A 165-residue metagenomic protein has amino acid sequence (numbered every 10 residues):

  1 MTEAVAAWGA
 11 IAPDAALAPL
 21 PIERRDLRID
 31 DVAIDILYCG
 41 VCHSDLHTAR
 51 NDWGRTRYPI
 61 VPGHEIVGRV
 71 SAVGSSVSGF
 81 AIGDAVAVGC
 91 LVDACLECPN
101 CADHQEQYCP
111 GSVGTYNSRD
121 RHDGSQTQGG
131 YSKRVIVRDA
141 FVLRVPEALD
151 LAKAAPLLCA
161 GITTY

Functional and structural regions predicted by a protein language model:
M1-V67, K133-V137: Short N-terminal strand-loop motif that marks the start of NAD(P)H/FAD-dependent oxidoreductase cofactor-binding domains
W8, C39-C42, G74, C90 (+4 more regions): Bulky hydrophobic/aromatic packing residues
P19-R24, I36, V88, E106-D120: Short charge-dense sequence patches
R25-C39, D52-A102, Q128, P146-L149: Glycine-rich beta-strand-centered segment in the early N-terminal region that forms part of a ligand/cofactor-binding
S44, V88-L91, C159-A160: Glycine-rich phosphate/pyrophosphate-binding beta-alpha loops
L46, G79, Y108-G111: Short, solvent-exposed secondary-structure boundary/capping segments
C95-Y165: NAD(P)H dinucleotide-binding glycine-rich loop of Rossmann-like/cofactor-binding domains, especially the beta1-alpha1
